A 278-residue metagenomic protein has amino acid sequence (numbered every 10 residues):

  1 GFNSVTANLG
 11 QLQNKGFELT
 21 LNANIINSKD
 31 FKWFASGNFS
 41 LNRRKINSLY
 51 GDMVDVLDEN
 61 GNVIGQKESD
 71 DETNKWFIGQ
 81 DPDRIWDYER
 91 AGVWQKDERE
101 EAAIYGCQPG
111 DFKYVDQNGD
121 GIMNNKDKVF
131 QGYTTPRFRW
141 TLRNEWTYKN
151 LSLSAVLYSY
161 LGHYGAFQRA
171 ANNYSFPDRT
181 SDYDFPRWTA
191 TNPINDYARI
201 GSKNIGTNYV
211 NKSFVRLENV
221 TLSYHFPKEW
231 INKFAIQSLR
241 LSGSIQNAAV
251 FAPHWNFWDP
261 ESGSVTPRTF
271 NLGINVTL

Functional and structural regions predicted by a protein language model:
F2, T6-G16, E59-Q95, F185-A190 (+3 more regions): C-terminal beta-signal and terminal closure region of outer-membrane beta-barrel proteins
N3, Q13-F17, F31, F39-K45 (+4 more regions): Transmembrane beta-barrel architecture of outer-membrane proteins
N3-L12, S48-D52, K75, D127-T134 (+3 more regions): Extracellular/periplasm-exposed beta-strand and loop segments of Gram-negative cell-envelope proteins, dominated by
A7-Q13, F17, N24-G132: Conserved small-residue
A23-I25, F39-K45, Y148-N150, L157-H163 (+4 more regions): Transmembrane beta-strands of outer-membrane beta-barrel pores
W33-A35, L142, Y148-A155, L239-G243 (+1 more regions): Transmembrane beta-strands of outer-membrane beta-barrel proteins
L41-N60, G162-R187, F251-W258: Outer-membrane beta-barrel and related beta-rich outer-membrane complex signature in Gram-negative bacteria
P109, Y160-I245: Extracytoplasmic gating/loop element in the C-terminal half of outer-membrane beta-barrel translocons and assembly
